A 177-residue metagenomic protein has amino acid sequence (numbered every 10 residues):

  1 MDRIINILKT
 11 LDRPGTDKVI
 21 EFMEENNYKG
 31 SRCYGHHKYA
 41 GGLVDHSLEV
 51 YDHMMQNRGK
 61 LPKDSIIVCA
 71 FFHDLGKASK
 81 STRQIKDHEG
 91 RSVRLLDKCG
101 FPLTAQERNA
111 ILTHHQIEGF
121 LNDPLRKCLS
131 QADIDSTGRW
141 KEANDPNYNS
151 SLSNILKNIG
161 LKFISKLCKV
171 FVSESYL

Functional and structural regions predicted by a protein language model:
M1-L177: Metal-dependent phosphohydrolase cores
